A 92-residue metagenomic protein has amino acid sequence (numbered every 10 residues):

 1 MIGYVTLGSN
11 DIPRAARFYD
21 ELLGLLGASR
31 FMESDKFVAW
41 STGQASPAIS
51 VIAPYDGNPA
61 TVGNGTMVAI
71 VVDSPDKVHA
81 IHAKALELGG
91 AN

Functional and structural regions predicted by a protein language model:
M1-G3: Extreme N-terminal starter segment of soluble prokaryotic enzymes
L7-A48: Core segments of cupin and vicinal oxygen chelate
G8, G27, G63-G65, G89-G90: Glycine-centered flexibility sites
S9-R14, I70-N92: Vicinal oxygen chelate
S41-A80: Long, continuous compositionally biased terminal/linker segments
